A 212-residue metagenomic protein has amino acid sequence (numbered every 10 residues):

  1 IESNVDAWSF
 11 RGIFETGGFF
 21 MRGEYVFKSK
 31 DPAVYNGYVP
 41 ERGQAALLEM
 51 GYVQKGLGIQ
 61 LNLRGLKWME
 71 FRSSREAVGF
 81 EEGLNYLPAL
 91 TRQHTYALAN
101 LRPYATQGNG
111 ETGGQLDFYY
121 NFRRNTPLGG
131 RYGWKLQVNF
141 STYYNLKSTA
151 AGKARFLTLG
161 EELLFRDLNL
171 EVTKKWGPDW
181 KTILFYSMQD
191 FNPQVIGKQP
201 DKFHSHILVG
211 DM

Functional and structural regions predicted by a protein language model:
E2-M212: Exposed, low-structure sequence patches enriched in small/polar residues
